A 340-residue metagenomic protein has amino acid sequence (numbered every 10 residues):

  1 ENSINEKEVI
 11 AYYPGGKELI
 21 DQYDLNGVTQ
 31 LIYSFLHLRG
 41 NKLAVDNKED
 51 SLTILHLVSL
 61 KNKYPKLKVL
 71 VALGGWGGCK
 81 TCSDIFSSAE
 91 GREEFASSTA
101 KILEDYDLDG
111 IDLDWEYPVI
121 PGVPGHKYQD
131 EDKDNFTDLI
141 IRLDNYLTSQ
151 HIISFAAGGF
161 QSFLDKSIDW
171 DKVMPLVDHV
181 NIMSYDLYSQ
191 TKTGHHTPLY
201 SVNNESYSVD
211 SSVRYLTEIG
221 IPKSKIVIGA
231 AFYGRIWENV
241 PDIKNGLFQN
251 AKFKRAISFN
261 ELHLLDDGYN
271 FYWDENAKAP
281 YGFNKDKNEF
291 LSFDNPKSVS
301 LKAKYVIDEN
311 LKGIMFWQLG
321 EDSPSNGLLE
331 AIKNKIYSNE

Functional and structural regions predicted by a protein language model:
N2-L103, L329: Glycan-recognition patch characteristic of GH18 chitinases/ENGases and related GlcNAc/peptidoglycan-binding proteins
Y13-G27, S87-D105, Q161-K172, V213 (+1 more regions): Short, acidic/polar
L31, V71, L113, V180 (+3 more regions): Conserved, mostly hydrophobic/aromatic
R39-L52, S97, P118-L264: Substrate-binding surface in catalytic domains of secreted glycosidases
L73, A230-Y305, A331-E340: Glycan-binding loop/region signatures in secreted carbohydrate-active enzymes
G91, L103-D109, Y117, P124 (+4 more regions): Folded extracytoplasmic luminal domains of secretory or organellar precursors
G122-F136, S149-H151, D274-N276, S323-E340: Short acidic, glycine/proline-enriched helix-loop-strand junctions
